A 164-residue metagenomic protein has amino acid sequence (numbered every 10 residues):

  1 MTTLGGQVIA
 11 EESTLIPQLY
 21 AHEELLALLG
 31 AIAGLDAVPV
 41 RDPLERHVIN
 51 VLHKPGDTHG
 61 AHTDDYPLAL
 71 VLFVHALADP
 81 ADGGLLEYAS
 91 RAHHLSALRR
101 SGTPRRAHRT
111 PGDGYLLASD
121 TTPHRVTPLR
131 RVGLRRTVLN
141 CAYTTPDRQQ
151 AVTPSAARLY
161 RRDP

Functional and structural regions predicted by a protein language model:
M1-E45: Signature of the catalytic double-stranded beta-helix
G6-L19, G56-A61, D79-S90, A142-A151: Short N-terminal helix-initiation segments at or just after the protein's N-terminus
E12, L19-H22, L52-P55, D64 (+4 more regions): Surface-exposed loop/turn and secondary-structure junction residues enriched for glycine/proline
L15, L25-L28, F73, P111 (+1 more regions): Short, hydrophobic/aromatic alpha-helical segments in well-folded domains
P17, N50, H59, H124-T127: Flexible, active-site-adjacent loop/turn segments at secondary-structure boundaries
G30-E45, N50-L116, D120: Catalytic core of non-heme Fe(II) oxygenases with the double-stranded beta-helix
L85-P164: Catalytic core of Fe(II)/2-oxoglutarate
